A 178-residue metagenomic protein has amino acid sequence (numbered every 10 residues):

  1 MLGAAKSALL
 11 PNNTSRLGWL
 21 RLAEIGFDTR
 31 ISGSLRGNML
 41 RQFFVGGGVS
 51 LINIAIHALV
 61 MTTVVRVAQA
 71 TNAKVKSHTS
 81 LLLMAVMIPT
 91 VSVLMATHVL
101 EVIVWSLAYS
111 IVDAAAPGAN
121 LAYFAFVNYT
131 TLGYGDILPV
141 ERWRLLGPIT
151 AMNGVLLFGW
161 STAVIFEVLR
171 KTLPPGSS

Functional and structural regions predicted by a protein language model:
G37-G47: Feature marks short, highly hydrophobic, charge-poor N-terminal signal-anchor/signal peptide-like helices that anchor
G47-H57, N120-N128, L132-G176: Pore domain of cation channels
I56-N72: Membrane-water interface of transmembrane alpha-helices
Q69-L81: Membrane interface segments of multi-pass transport proteins and intramembrane proteases
L82-V99: Interfacial helix-start motif at the membrane-water boundary
A96-F124: Outer-pore turret/helix-boundary of cation channels
